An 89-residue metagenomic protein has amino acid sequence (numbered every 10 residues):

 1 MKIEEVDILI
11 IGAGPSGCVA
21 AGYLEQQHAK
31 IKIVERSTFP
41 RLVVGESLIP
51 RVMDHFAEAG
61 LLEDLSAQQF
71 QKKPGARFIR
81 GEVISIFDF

Functional and structural regions predicted by a protein language model:
K2-S16, K32: Beta1/beta-strand and adjacent pyrophosphate-binding region of the FAD-binding site in flavoprotein oxidoreductases
I3-E5, V43, K73: Short coil/loop residues immediately preceding or within conserved phosphate-binding loops of NTP-utilizing enzyme
L9, E25-E46: Glycine-rich FAD pyrophosphate-binding loop
G12, H28, G60: Conserved functional loop/turn residues at catalytic and ligand-binding sites
I49-V52, E82-V83: Short, hinge-like loop/turn segments at secondary-structure boundaries
A57-F89: A conserved beta-strand/loop capping segment in the N-terminal third of enzymes that catalyze redox or closely related
